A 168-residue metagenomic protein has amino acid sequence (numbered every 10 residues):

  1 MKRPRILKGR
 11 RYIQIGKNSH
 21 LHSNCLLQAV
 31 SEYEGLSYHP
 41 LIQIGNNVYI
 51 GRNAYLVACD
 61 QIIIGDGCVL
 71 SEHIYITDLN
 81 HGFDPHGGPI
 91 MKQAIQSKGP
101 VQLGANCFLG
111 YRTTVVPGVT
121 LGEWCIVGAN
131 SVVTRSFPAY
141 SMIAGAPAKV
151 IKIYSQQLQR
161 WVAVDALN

Functional and structural regions predicted by a protein language model:
M1-T77, K98-L109, T113-V115, E123 (+3 more regions): Domain-scale signature associated with acetyltransferase and cell-envelope carbohydrate enzymes
N80-H81, G87-P89, V119, F137 (+1 more regions): Conserved catalytic-core motifs of eukaryotic protein kinase domains, centered on the activation segment
D84-A94, Q159-D165: Short glycine/proline- and charge-enriched loop/turn segments that cap or connect secondary-structure elements
H86-G87, M91, S97, V133 (+1 more regions): Glycine-rich, flexible loop/turn motifs
T120-A144, A148: C-terminal/domain-terminus segments
